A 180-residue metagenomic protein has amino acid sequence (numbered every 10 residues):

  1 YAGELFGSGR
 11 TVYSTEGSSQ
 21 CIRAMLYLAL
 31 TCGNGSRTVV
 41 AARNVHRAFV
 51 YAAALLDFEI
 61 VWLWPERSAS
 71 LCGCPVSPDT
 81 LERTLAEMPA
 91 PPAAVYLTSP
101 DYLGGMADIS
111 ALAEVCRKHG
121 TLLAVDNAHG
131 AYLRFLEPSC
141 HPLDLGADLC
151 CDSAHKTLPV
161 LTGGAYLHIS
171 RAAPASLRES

Functional and structural regions predicted by a protein language model:
L5, E16-S180: Conserved PLP-enzyme active-site core in the AAT-like
T11-Y13: Glycine-rich active-site/cofactor-binding loop and its immediate structural neighborhood
